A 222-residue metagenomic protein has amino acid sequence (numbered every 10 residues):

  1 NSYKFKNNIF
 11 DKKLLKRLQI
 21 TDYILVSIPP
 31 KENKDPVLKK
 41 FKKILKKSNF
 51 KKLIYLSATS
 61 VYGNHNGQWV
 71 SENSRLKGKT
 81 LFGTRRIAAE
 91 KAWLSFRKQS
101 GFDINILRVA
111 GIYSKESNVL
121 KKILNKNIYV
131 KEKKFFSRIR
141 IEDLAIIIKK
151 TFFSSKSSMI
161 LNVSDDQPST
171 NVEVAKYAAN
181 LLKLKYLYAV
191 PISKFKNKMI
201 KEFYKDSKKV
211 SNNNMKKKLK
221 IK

Functional and structural regions predicted by a protein language model:
R17-L56: NAD(P)-cofactor binding segment of oxidoreductase domains
K42-L81: Conserved Rossmann-fold NAD(P)-dependent oxidoreductase catalytic core, especially the SDR/UDP-sugar
Q68-K91, S137-I139, P168: Short-chain dehydrogenase/reductase
K91-K115: Conserved beta-loop-beta element that borders a ligand/cofactor-binding pocket
L120-I128, K133-P168: Alpha-helical substrate-binding/gating segment
I147, S154-I200: Mid/C-terminal beta-alpha module of Rossmann-like enzyme folds, strongest in SDR-family dehydrogenases/epimerases
E202-K222: C-terminal amphipathic/interface module of NAD(P)-dependent oxidoreductases and related NAD-binding regulators
